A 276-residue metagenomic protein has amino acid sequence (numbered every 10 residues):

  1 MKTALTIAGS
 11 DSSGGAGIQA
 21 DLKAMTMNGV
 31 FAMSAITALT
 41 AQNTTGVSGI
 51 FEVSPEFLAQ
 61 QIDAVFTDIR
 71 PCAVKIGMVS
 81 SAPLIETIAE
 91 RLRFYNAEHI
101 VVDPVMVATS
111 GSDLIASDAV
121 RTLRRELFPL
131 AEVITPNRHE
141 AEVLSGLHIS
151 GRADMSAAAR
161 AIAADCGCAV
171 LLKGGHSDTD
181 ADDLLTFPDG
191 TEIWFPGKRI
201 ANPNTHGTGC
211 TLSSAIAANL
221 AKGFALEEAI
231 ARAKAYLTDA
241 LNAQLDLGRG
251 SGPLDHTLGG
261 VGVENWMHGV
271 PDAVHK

Functional and structural regions predicted by a protein language model:
K2-T6, I18, M25-S110: Conserved N-terminal subdomain of the carbohydrate kinase-like
I7-S13, E192-H206: Short pre-catalytic strand/loop immediately N-terminal to key active-site residues, enriched for Gly-Thr
A24, E142-V143, N202-L226: Short, small-residue alpha-helix embedded
N28-M33, I193, N219-A233: Phosphate-handling active-site elements
G49-E52, E227-K276: Charged C-terminal helix
P83-Y95, C168, D182, P188-T191 (+1 more regions): Nucleotide and nucleotide-moiety/phosphate-recognizing core
S117-E192: Conserved phosphate/ATP/ADP-binding segment of small-molecule kinases
